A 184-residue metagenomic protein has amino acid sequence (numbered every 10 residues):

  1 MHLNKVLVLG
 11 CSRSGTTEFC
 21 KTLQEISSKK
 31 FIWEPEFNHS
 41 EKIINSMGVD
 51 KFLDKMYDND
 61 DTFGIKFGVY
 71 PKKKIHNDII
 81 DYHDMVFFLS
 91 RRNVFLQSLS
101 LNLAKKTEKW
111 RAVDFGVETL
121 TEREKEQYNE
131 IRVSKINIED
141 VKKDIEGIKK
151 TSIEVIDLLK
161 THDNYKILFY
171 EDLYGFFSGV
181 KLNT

Functional and structural regions predicted by a protein language model:
M1-N59: PAPS-dependent sulfotransferase catalytic core
L3, N59-D61, H83-D84, D163: A general structural motif
V6, K30, F63-I65, M85-F88 (+1 more regions): Hydrophobic/aromatic beta-strand patches that form the interior of the parallel beta-sheet core in alpha/beta enzyme
G10, S14, G64, S98-S100 (+1 more regions): Small-side-chain structural scaffolding
G10-R13, F37, F67-V69, D172-Y174: Short, flexible loop/turn elements at secondary-structure junctions
E41-I44, I65-V69, D144: Short, flexible loop segments at the rims of nucleotide/cofactor-binding pockets, characterized by
V69-Y165, L173-T184: PAPS-dependent sulfotransferase catalytic domain
